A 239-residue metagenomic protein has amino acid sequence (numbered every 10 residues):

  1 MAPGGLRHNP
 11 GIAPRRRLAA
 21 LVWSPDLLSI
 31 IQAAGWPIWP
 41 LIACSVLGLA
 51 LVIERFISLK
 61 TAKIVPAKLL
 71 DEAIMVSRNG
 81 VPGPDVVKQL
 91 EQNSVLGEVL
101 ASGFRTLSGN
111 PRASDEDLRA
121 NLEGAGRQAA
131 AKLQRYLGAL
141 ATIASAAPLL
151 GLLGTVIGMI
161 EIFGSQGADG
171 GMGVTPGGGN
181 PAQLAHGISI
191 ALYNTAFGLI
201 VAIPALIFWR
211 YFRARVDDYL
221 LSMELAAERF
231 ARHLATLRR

Functional and structural regions predicted by a protein language model:
R7-A33, G170-N180: Short, strongly hydrophobic alpha-helical membrane anchors
L21-L70: Hydrophobic membrane-targeting segments
G35, L49, P84-D85, L100 (+3 more regions): Residue-level signature of catalytic and energy-coupling elements of molecular machines, predominantly ATP/GTP-dependent
I38-L51, A141-G154, V201-A205: Alpha-helical transmembrane segments of integral membrane proteins
I64-L153, I157-P176, F208-R239: Predominantly long cytosolic amphipathic alpha-helical stalk/bundle segments
A182-W209, R213: Pore-lining and gate-forming transmembrane alpha-helices of multi-pass membrane transport proteins
